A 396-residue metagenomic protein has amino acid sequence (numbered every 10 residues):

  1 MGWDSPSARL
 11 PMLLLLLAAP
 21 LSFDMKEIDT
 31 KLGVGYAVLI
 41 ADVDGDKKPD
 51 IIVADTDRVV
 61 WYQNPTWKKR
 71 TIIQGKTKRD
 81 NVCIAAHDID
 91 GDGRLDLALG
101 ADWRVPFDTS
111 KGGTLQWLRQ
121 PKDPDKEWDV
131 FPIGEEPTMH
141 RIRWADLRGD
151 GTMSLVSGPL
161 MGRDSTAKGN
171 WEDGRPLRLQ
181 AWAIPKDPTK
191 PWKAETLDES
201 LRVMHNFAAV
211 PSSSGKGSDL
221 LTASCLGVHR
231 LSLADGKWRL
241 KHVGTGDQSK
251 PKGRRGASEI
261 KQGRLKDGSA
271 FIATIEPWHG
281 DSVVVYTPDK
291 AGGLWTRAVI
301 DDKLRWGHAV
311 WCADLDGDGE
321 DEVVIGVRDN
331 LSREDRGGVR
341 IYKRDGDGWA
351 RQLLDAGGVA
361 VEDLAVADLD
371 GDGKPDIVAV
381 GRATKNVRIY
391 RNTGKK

Functional and structural regions predicted by a protein language model:
L10-A19: Sec-dependent N-terminal signal peptides
A18-K396: Beta-propeller-forming repeat regions
